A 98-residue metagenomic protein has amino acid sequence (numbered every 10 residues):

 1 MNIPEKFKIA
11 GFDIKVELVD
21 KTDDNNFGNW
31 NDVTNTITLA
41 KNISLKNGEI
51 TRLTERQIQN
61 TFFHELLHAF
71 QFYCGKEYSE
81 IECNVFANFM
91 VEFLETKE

Functional and structural regions predicted by a protein language model:
I3-R56, A69-I81, N88-F89: Active-site scaffold of zinc-dependent metalloenzymes
Q57-E65: Short alpha-helical catalytic segment bearing the HExxH-like zincin motif of zinc-dependent metalloproteases
F63, N84-A87: Hydrophobic face of alpha-helices
F89, L94-T96: Acidic/histidine-enriched, beta-strand-rich ligand/metal-binding domains
